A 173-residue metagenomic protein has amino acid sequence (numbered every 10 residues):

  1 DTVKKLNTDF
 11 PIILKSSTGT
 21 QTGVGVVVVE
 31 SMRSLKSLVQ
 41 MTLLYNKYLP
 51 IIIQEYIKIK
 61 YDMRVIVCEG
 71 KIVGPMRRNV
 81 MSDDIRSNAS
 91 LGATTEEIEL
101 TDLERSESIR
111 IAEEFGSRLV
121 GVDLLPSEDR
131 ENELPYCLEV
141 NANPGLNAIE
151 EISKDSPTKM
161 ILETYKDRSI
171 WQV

Functional and structural regions predicted by a protein language model:
D1-V24: A conserved helix-loop-beta module that forms one wall/lid of the active-site cleft in ATP-utilizing catalytic domains
D9, D62, E133: Conserved catalytic motifs of the protein kinase core domain
F10-L14, Y45-I52, R118, Q172: Short, structured loop/turn "capping" segments at alpha-beta junctions
I12, G74, V120, Y136-L138: Protein kinase-like catalytic core scaffold
S17, Y56-I57, I66, D123-L125 (+1 more regions): Anionic group-transfer/hydrolysis microenvironments
V24-I111, F115: Phosphate-binding site of ATP-dependent enzymes
Q54, S117-D129: A short glycine-rich, hydrophobically flanked beta-strand micro-motif that places a catalytic Asp/Glu for divalent metal
E99, E113, P126-V173: C-terminal active-site "lid" helix and adjoining low-complexity regulatory extension at the edge of ATP-using catalytic
